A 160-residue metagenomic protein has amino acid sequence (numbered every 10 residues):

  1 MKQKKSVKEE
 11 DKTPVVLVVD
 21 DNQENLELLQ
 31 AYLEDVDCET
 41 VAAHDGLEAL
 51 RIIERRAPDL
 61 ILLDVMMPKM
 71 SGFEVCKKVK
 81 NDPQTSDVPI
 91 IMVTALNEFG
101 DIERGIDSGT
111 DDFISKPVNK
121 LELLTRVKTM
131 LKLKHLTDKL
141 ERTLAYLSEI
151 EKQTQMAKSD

Functional and structural regions predicted by a protein language model:
M1-L17, L147-I150, T154, K158-D160: Non-catalytic signal-transmission and effector/linker regions of two-component phosphorelay proteins
K8, V15, Q23-V41, R51 (+1 more regions): Two-component/phosphorelay signaling modules centered on CheY-like receiver
R56-L62: Active-site beta3 strand of CheY-like receiver
M67, V79: Receiver (REC) domain active-site loop signature in two-component systems and cognate sites in sensor histidine kinases
V118-V127, L131, H135: C-terminal output helix
